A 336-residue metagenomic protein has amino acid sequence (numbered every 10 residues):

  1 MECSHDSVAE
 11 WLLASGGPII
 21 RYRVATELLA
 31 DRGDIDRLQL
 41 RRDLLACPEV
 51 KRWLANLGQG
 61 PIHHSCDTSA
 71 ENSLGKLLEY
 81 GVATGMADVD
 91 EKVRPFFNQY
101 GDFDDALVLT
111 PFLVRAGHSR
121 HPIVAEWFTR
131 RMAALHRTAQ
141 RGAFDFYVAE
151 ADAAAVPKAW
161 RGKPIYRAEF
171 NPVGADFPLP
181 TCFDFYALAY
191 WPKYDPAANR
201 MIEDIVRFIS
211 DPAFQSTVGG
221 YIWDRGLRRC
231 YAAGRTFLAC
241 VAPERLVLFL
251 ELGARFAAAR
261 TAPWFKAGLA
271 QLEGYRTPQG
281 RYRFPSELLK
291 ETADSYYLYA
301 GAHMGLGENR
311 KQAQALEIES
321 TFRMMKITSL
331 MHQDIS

Functional and structural regions predicted by a protein language model:
M1-S336: Preference for long, amphipathic alpha-helical scaffolds in soluble/luminal domains and all-alpha bundles
